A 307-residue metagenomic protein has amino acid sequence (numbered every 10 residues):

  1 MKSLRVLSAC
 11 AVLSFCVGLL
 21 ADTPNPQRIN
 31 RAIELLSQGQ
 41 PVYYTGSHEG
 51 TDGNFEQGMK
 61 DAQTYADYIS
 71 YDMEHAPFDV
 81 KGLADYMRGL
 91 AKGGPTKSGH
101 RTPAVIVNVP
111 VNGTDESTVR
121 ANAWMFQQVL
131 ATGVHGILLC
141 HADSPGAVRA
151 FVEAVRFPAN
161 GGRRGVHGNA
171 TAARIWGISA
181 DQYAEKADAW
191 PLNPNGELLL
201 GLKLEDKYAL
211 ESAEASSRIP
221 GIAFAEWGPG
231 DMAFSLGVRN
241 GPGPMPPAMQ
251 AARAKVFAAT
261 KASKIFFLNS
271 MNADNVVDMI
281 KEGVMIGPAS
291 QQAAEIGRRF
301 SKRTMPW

Functional and structural regions predicted by a protein language model:
M1-A9: Bacterial N-terminal signal peptides that target proteins for export
S8-G18: Bacterial N-terminal signal peptides
A21-W307: Expand to "…catalyze enediolate/carbanion chemistry for C-C bond making/breaking, isomerization, decarboxylation
